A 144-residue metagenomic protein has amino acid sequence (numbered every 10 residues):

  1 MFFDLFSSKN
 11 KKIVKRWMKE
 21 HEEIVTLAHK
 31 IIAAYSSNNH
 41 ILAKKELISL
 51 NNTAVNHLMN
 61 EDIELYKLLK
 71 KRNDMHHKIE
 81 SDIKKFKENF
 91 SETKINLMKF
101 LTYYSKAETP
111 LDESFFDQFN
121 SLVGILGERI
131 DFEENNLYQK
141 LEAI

Functional and structural regions predicted by a protein language model:
M1-I144: Small-residue-biased structural context
